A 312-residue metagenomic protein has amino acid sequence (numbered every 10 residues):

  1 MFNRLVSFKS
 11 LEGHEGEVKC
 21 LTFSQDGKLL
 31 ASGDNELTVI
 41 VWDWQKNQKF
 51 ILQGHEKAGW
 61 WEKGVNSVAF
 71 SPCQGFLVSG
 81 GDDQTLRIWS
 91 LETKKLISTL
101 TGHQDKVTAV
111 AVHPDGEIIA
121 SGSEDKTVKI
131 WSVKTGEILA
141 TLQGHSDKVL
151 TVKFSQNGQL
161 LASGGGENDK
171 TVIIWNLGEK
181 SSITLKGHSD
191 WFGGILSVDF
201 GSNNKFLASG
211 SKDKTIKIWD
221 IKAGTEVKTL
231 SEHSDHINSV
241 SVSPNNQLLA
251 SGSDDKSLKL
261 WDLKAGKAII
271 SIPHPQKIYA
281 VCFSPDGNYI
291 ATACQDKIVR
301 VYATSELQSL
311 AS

Functional and structural regions predicted by a protein language model:
M1-E15: A short helix->beta-strand "capping" segment at the edge of beta-propeller domains
L11-V18, Q53-V65, T101-V107, Q143-V149 (+4 more regions): WD40/WD-repeat beta-propeller blade N-cap
D26-K28, C73-G75, D115-E117, N157-Q159 (+3 more regions): Short coil/turn segments that connect the beta-strands within blades of beta-propeller domains
G33-E36, S79-D83, S121-D125, G164-N168 (+3 more regions): Conserved strand-to-loop turn within each blade of WD40 beta-propeller repeats
V39-W42, V68, L86-W89, V128-W131 (+4 more regions): WD40-repeat beta-propellers
D43-N47, L91-K94, V133-G136, N176-K180 (+3 more regions): Short loop/turn segments that connect beta-strands within beta-propeller blades
Y279-S312: Blade-level signature of beta-propeller repeat domains, shared across WD40, Kelch, NHL, RCC1 and BNR/Asp-box propellers
